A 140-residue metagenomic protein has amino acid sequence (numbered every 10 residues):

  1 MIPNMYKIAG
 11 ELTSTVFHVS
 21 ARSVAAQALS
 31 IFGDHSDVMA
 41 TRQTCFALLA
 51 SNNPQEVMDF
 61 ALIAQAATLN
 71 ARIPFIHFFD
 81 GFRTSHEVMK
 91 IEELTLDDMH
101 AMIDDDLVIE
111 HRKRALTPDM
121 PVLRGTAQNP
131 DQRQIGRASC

Functional and structural regions predicted by a protein language model:
M1-A40, F46-L69: Thiamine diphosphate
V38-R42, M89-E92: Metal-ion/cofactor- or nucleotide/acyl-coenzyme-handling active-site neighborhoods
F75-S139: Conformationally flexible catalytic loops at phosphate/diphosphate-handling active centers
